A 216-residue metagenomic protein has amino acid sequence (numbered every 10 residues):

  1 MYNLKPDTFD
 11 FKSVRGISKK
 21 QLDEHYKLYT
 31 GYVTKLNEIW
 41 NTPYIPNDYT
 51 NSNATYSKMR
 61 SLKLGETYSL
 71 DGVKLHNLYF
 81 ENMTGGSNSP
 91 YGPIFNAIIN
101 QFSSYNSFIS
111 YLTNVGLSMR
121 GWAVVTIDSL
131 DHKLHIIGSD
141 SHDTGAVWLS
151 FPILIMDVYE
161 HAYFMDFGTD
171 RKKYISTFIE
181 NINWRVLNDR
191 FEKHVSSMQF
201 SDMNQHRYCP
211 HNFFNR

Functional and structural regions predicted by a protein language model:
M1-R216: Feature for soluble, non-membrane regions of globular proteins
